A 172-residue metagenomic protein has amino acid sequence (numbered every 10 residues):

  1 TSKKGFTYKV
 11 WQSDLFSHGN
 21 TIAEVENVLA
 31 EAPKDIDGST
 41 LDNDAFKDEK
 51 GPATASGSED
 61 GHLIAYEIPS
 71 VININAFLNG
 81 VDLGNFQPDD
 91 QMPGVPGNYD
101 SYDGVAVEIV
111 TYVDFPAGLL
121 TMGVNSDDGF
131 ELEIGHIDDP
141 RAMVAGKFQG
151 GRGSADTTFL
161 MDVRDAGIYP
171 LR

Functional and structural regions predicted by a protein language model:
T1-R172: Acidic/polar, compositionally biased interaction segments
